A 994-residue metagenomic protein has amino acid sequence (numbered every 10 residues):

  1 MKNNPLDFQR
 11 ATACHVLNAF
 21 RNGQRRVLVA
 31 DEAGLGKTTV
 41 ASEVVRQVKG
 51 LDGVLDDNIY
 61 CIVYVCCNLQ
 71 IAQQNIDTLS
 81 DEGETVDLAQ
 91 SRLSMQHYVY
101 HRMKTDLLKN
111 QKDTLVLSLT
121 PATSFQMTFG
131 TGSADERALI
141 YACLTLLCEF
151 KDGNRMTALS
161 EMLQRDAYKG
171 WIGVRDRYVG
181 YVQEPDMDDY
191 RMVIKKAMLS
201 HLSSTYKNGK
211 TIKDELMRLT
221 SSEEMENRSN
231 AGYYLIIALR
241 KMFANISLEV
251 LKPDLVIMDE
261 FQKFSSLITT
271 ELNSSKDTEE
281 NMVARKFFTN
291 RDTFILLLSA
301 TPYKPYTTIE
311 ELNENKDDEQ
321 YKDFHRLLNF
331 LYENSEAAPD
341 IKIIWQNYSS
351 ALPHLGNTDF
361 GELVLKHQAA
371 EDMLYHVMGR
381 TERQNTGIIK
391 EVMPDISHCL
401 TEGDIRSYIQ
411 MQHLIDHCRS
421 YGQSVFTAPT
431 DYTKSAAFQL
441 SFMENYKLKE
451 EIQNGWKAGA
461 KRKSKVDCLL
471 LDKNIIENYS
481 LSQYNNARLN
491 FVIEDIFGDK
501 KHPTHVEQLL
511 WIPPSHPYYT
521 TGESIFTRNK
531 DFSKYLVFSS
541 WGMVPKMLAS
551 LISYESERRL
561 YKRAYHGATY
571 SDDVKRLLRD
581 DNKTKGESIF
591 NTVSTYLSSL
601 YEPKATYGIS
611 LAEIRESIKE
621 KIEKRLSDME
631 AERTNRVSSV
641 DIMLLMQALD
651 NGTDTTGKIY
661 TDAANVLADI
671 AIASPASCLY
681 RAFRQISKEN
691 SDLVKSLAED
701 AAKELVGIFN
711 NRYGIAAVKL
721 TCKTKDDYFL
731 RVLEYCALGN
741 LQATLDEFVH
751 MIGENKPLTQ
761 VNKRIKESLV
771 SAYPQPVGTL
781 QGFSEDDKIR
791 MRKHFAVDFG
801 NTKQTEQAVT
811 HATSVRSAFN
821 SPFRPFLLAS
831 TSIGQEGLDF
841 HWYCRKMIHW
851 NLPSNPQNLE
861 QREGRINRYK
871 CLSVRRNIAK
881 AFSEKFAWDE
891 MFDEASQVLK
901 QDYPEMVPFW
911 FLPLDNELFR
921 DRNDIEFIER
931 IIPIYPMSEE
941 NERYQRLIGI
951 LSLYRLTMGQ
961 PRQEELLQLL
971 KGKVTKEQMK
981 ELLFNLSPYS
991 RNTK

Functional and structural regions predicted by a protein language model:
M1-Q24, T39-L828, S832-K994: Helicase-associated low-complexity regulatory tails and linkers flanking the ATPase motor
V29: Hydrophobic anchor at the beta1->P-loop junction of P-loop NTPases
L35: ATP-binding Walker
